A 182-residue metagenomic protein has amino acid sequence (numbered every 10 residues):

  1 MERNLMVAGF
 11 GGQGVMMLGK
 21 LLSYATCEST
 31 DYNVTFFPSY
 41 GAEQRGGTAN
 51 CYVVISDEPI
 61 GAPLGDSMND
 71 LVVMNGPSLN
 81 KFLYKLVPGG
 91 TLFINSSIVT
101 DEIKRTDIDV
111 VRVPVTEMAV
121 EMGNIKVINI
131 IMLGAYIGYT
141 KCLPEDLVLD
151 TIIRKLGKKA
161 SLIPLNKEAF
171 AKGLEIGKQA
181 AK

Functional and structural regions predicted by a protein language model:
M1-K182: Active-site cofactor/cluster-binding pocket
